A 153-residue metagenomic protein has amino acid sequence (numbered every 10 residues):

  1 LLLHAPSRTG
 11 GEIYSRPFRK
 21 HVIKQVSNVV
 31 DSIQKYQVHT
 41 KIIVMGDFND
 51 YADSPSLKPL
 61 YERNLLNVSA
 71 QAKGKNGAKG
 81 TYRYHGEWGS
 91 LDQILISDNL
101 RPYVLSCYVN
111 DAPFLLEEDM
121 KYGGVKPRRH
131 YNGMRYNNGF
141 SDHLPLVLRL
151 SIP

Functional and structural regions predicted by a protein language model:
L1-S7: Active-site-proximal beta-strand elements of phosphoester/diester hydrolases
A5, D47-F48: Active-site metal-binding loops of divalent metal-dependent hydrolases
R8-E12: Short small-residue beta-strand/loop micro-motif enriched in glycine and branched aliphatics
I13-V38: A long, amphipathic alpha-helix that forms part of the scaffold/cap immediately adjacent to metal-dependent active
V30-K41, N49-P153: Metal-dependent phosphoester-hydrolase catalytic domains
